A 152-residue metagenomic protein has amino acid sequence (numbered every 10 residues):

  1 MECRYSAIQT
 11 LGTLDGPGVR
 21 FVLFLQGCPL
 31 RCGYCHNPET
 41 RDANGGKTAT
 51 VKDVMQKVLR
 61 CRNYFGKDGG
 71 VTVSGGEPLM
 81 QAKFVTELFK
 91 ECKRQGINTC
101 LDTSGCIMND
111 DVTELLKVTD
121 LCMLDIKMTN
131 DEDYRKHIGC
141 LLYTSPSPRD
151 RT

Functional and structural regions predicted by a protein language model:
E2-P17, L59, R149: Auxiliary Fe-S-binding modules of radical SAM enzymes
A7, T13-A49: Canonical Radical SAM [4Fe-4S] cluster-binding loop centered on the CxxxCxxC motif and its immediate flanking residues
V19, N37-V118: Conserved Radical SAM active-site core
R41-A43, N130-K136: A short acidic, helix-capping loop that chelates divalent metal ions and anchors anionic groups
M80, K136-L141: Alpha-helix N-cap and loop-to-helix initiation/capping positions
V118-D120, C140-L142: Short, hinge-like loop/turn segments at secondary-structure boundaries
T119-T129: Non-cysteine beta-strand/loop elements that form the S-adenosyl-L-methionine
Y143-T152: Single conserved hydrophobic/aromatic residue that forms the stacking wall/gate of nucleotide- or nucleobase-binding
